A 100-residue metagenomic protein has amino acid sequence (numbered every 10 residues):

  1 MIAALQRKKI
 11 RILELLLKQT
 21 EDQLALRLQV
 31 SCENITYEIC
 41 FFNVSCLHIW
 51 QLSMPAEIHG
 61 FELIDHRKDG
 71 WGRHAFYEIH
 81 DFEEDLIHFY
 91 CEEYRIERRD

Functional and structural regions predicted by a protein language model:
M1-D100: Surface-exposed, interaction-prone regions used to assemble/regulate multi-protein complexes
